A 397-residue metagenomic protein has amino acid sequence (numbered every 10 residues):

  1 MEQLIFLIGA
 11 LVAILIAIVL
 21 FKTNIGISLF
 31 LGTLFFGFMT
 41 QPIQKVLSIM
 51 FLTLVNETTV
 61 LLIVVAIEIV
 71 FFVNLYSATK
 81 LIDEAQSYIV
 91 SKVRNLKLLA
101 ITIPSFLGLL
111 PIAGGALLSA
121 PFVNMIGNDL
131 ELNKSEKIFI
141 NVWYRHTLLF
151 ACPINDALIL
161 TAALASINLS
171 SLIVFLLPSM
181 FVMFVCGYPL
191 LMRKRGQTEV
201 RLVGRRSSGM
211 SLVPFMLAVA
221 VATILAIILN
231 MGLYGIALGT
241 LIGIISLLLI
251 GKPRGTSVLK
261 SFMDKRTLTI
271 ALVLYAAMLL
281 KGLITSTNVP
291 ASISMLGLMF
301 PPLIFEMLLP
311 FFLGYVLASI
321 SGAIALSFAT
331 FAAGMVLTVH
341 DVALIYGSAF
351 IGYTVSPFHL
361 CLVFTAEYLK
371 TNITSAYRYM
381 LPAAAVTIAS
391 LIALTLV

Functional and structural regions predicted by a protein language model:
M1-E68, N74, E84-Y88, A220-P301: Hydrophobic transmembrane alpha-helices of multi-pass solute/ion transporters
E2-I5, E57-L62, Y88-I101, L130-K137 (+3 more regions): Membrane-interfacial loop-to-helix junctions in multi-pass transporters
N24, L61, V73-K80, G108-P121 (+4 more regions): Short helix-coil transition sites and intra-membrane helix breaks within transmembrane domains of multi-pass
T33-Q44, K97-P104, R206-A220, R266-L280 (+2 more regions): Small-residue-rich segments of transmembrane alpha-helices in multi-pass membrane proteins, especially helix faces
V65-E68, V90-F122, F300-T338, I345-F350: Hydrophobic alpha-helical transmembrane segments of multi-pass integral membrane proteins, predominantly secondary
A78-L81, S91-N95, M125-I138, A162-S170 (+3 more regions): Juxtamembrane helix-boundary/capping and inter-helix hinge elements in multi-pass membrane proteins
K137, W143-H146, A157, N168 (+4 more regions): C-terminal transmembrane helix pair
R193-M216, G255-M263: Flexible interhelical linker loops that connect adjacent transmembrane helices in multi-pass membrane transporters
